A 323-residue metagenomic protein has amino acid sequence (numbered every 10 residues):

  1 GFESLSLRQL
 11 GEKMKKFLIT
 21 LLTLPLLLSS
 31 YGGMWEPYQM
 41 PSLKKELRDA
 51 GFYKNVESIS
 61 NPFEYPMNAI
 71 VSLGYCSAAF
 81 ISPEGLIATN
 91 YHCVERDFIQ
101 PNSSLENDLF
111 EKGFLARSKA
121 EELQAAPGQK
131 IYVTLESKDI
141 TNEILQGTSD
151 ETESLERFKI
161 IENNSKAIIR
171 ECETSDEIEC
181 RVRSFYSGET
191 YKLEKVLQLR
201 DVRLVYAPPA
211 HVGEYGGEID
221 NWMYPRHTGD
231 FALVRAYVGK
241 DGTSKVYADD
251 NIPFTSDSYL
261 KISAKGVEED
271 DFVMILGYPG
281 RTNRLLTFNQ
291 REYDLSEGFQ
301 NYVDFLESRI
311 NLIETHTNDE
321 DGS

Functional and structural regions predicted by a protein language model:
G1-F2: Short, positively charged low-complexity motifs
L5-L7, S30: Compositionally biased regions
R8-G11, L24, N318-S323: Short, intrinsically disordered, charge-balanced linker/junction segments flanking boundaries in proteins
G11-F17: Positively charged n-region of N-terminal signal peptides that target proteins for export
F17-L26: Sec-dependent N-terminal signal peptides
L28-S323: Terminal presequence/propeptide segments associated with secretion/organelle targeting and zymogen/polyprotein
